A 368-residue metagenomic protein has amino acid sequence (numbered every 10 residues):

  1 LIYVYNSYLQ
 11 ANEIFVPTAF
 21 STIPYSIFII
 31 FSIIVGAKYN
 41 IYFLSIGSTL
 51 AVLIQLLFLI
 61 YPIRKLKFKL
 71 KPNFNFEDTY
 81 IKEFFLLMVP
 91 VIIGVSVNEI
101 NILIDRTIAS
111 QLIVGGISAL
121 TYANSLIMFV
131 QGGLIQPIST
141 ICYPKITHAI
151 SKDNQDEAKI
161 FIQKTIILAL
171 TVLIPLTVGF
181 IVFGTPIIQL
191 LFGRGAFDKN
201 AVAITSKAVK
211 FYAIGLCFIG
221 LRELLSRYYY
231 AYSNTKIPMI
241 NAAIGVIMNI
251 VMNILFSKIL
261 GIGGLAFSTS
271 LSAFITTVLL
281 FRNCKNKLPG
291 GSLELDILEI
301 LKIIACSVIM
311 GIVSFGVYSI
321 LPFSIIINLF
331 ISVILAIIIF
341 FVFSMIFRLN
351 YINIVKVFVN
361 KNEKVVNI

Functional and structural regions predicted by a protein language model:
L1-F20, I214-I244, L255, I259: Membrane-interface junctions at transmembrane-helix termini in multi-pass inner-membrane proteins
N12, V16, I23-L57, K236 (+3 more regions): Membrane-interface helix-loop junctions in multi-pass transport and translocation proteins
A51, Q55, L59-P62, D78-H148 (+2 more regions): Transmembrane helical elements of multi-pass membrane transporters/channels
I60-N98, D156, N286-I304, V357: Interhelical loop/hinge segments that connect adjacent transmembrane helices in multipass membrane
F85, T121, C142, N154-F183 (+3 more regions): Interfacial transmembrane-helix starts/ends
Q136-N154, K159-I162, L225-S226: Helix-loop junctions and terminal segments of transmembrane helices in multi-pass membrane transport/translocation
I181-G215: Interfacial segments at transmembrane-helix termini and the short loops linking adjacent helices
F315-I368: Membrane-proximal transmembrane or re-entrant/amphipathic helices at the cytosolic face
